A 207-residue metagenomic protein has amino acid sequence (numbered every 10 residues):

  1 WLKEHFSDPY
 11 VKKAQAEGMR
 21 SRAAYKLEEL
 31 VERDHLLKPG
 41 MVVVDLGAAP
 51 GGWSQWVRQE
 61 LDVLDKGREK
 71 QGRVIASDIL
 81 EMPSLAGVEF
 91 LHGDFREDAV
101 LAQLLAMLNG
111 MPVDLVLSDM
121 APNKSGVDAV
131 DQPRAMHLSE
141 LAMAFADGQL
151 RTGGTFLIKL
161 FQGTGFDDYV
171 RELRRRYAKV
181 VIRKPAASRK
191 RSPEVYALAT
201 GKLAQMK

Functional and structural regions predicted by a protein language model:
W1-M41, R58: Class I SAM-dependent methyltransferase Rossmann-like catalytic core, especially the SAM/SAH-binding loop
P39-A49: Conserved class I S-adenosyl-L-methionine
M41, G72, G154: Glycine-centered, small-residue-biased loops immediately flanking beta-strands in adenine/cofactor-binding cores
P50-G67: Conserved SAM-binding loop of SAM-dependent methyltransferases across substrates and taxa, primarily the Class I
Q71, S77-S125: S-adenosyl-L-methionine
M136-T152: A short glycine-rich, Lys/Arg-flanked "PGG" loop and its adjoining helix->strand segment in the class I
T152-L160: Conserved beta-strand signature within the Rossmann-like core of class I S-adenosyl-L-methionine
Q162-K207: Class I S-adenosyl-L-methionine
